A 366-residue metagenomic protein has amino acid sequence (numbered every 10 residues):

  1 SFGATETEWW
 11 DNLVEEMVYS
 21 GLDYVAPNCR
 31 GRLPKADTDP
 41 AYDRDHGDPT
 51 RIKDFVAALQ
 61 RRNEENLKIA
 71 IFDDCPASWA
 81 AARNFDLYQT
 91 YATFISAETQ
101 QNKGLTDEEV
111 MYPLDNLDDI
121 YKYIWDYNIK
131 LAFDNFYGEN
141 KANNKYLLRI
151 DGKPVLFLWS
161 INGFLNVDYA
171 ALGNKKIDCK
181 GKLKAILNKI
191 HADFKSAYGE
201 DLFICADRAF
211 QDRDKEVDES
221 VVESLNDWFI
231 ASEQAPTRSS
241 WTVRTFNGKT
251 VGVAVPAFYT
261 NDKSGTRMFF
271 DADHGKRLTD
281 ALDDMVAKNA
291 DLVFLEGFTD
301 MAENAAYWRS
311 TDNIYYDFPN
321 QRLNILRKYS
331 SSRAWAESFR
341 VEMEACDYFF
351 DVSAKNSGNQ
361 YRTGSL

Functional and structural regions predicted by a protein language model:
S1-D347, D351-A354: Glycan-processing catalytic domains of CAZymes
S357-R362: A short beta-turn/strand-edge loop motif at beta-sheet boundaries
